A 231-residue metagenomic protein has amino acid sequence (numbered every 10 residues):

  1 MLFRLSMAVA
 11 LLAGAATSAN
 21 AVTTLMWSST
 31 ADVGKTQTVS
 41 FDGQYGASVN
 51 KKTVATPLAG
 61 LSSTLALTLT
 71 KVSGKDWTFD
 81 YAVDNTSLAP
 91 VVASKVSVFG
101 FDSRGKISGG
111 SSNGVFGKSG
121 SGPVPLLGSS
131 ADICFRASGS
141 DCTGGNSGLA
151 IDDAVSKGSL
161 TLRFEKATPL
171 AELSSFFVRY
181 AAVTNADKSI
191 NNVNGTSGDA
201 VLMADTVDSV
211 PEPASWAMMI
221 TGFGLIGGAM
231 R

Functional and structural regions predicted by a protein language model:
L2-V9, A13-T23, V193-M230: Short, threonine-centered small-residue motifs that mark membrane-proximal processing/anchoring sites and TM-junction
V22-S209: Helix-boundary and membrane-interface capping/anchor signal
